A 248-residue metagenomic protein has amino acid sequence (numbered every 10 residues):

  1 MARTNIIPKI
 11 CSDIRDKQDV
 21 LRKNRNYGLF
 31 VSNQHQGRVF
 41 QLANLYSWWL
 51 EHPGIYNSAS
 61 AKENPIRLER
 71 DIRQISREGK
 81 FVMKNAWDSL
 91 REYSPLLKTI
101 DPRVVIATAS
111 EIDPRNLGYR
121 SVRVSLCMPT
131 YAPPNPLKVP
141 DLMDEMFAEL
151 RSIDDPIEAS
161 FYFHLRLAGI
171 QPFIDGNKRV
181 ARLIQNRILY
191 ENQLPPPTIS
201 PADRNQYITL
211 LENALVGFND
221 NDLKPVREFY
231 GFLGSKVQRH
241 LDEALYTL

Functional and structural regions predicted by a protein language model:
M1-L248: FIC/Doc superfamily catalytic core
